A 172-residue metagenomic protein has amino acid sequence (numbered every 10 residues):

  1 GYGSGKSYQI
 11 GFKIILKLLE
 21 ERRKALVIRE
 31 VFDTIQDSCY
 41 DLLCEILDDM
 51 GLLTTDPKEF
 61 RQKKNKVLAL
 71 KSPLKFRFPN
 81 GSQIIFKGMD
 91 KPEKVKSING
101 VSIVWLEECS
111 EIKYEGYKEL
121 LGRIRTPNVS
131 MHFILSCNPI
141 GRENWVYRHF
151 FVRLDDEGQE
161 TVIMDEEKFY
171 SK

Functional and structural regions predicted by a protein language model:
G1-K172: Phosphate/NTP-binding elements of NTP-utilizing enzymes
